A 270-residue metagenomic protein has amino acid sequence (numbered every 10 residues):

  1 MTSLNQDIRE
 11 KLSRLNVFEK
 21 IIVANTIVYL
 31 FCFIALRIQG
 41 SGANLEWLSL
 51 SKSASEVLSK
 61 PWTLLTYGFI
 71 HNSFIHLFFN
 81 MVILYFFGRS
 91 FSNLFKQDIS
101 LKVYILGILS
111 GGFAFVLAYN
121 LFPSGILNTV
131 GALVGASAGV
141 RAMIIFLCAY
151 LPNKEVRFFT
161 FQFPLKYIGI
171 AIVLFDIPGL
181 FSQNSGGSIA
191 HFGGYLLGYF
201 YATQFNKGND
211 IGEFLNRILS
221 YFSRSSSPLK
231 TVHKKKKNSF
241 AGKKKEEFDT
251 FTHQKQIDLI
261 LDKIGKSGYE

Functional and structural regions predicted by a protein language model:
M1-Q256, I260: A detector for small-residue-rich transmembrane helices and their helix-helix packing motifs
Q256-E270: Structured cytosolic domains appended to multi-pass membrane proteins
